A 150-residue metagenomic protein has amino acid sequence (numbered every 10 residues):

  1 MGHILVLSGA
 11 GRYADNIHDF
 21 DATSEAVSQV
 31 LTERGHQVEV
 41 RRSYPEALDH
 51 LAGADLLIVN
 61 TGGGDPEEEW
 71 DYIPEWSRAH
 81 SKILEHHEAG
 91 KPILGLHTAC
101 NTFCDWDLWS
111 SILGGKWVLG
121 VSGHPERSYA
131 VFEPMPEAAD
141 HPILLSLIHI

Functional and structural regions predicted by a protein language model:
M1-A54: Aromatic-Pro/Gly-enriched surface loop or interdomain linker that acts as a lid/target-recognition segment
A14-D15, A47-H50, D65-E68, G95 (+4 more regions): Short catalytic/ligand-binding loop motif for oxyanion handling, primarily in non-cytosolic enzymes, centered on
L31, H86-H87, W109: A generic structural signal for well-ordered alpha-helical segments
A52-F103: Short alpha-beta junction capping motif
W106-H141: A conserved active-site-flanking secondary-structure segment within enzyme catalytic domains
I148-I150: Conserved small/polar residues in nucleotide/adenosyl-binding loops
